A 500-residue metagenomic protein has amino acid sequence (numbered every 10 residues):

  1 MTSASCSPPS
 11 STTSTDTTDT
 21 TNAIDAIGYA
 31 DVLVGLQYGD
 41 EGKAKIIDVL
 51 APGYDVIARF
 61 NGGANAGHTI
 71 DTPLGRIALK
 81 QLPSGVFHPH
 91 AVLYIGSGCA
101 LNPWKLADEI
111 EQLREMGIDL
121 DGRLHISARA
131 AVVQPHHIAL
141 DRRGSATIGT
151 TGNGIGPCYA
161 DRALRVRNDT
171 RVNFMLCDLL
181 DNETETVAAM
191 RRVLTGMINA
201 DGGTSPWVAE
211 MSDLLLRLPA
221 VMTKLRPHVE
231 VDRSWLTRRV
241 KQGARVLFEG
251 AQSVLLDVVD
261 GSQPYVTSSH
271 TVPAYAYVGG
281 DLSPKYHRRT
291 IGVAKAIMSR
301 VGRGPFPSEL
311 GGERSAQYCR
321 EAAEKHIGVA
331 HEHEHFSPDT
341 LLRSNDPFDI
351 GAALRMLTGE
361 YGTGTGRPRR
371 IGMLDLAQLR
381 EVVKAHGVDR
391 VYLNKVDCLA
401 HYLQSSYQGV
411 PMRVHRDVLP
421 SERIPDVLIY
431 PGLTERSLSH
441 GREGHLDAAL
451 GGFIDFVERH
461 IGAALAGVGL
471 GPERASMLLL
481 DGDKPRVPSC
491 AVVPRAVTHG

Functional and structural regions predicted by a protein language model:
M1-T15: N-terminal acidic, proline/glycine-rich, low-complexity intrinsically disordered segments
S3-C6, D19-G500: Non-transmembrane, aqueous-exposed alpha-helical and coiled segments at domain scale
